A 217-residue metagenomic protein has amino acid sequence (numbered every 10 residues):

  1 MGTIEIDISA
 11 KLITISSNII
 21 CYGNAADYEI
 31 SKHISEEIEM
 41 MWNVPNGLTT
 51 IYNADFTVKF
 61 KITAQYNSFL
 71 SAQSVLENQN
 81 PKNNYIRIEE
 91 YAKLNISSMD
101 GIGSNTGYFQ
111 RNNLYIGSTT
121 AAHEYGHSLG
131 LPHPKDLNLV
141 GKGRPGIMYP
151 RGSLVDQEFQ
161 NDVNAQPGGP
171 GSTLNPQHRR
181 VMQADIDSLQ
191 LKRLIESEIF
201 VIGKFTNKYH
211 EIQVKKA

Functional and structural regions predicted by a protein language model:
M1-T14, Y22-A64: Zn2+-dependent metallopeptidase catalytic core
C21-Y28, R87-S104, L154-N161: Short, surface-exposed beta-strand/loop "edge" segments at domain boundaries and coil↔beta transitions
G23-I30, D100-A122: Short pre-active-site segment immediately N-terminal to the catalytic Zn-binding motif
N46-N105: Active-site-proximal segments of metallohydrolase catalytic domains
S104-I116, K135-A217: Metalloprotease/metallohydrolase-associated module, dominated by Zn2+-dependent proteases
T119, E124-G141: Catalytic Zn2+-binding segment of zinc metalloproteases
